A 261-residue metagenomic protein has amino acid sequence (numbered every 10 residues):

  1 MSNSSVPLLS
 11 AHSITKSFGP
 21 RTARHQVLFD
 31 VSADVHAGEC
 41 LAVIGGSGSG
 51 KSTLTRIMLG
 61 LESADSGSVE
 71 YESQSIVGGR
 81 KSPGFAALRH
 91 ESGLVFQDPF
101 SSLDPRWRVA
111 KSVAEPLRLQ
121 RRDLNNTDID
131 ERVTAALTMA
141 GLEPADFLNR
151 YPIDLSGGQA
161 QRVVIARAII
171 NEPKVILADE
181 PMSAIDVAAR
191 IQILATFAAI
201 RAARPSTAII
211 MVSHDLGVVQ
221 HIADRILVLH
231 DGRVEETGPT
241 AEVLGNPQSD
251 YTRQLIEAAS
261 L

Functional and structural regions predicted by a protein language model:
P20-T22, I76-G93, W107, K111 (+2 more regions): ABC ATPase NBD coupling module
L59: Helix-to-loop junction immediately C-terminal to a conserved catalytic motif
G67-G78: Conserved ABC transporter NBD signature motif
Y151-L155, Q159: Conserved ABC ATPase signature
E172: Conserved catalytic motifs of ABC-family nucleotide-binding domains
V219-H221: A short, surface-exposed alpha-helical micro-motif characterized by mixed small hydrophobic and charged/polar residues
